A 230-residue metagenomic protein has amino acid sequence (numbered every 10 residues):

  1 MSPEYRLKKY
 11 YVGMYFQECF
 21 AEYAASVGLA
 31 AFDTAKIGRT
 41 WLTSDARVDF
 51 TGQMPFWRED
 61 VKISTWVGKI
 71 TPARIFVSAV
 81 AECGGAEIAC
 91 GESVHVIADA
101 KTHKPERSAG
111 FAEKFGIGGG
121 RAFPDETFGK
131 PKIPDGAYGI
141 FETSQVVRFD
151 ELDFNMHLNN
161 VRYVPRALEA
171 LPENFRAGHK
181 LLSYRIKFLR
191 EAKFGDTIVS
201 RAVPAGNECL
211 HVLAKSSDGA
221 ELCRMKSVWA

Functional and structural regions predicted by a protein language model:
M1-T43, E92, D99-L182: Hot-dog-fold acyl-thioester-processing enzymes
G38, F50-T51, F154, F188: Short, conserved secondary-structure segments in the cores of folded domains
R47, M54-I133, F188, A192-F194 (+1 more regions): HotDog/MaoC-like acyl-thioester-processing domains
E173-N174, G178-H179, G195, L222-R224: Intrinsically disordered, low-complexity segments enriched in serine, threonine, and glycine
